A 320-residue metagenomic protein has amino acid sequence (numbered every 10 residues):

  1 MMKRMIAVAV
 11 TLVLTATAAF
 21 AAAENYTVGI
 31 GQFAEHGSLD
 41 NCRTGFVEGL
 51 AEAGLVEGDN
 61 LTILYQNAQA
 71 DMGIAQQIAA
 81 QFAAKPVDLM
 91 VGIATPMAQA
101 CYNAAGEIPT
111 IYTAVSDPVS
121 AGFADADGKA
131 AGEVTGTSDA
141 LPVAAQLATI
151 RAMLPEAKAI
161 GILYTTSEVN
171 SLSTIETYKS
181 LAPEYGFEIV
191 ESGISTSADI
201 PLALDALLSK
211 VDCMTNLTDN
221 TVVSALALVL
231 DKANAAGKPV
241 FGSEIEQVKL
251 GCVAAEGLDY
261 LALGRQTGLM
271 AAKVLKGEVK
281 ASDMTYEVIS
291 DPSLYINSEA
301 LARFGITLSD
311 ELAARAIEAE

Functional and structural regions predicted by a protein language model:
M1-V10: Positively charged n-region of N-terminal signal peptides that target proteins for export
V8, A22-E320: Short hydrophobic alpha-helices and adjacent helix-cap/hinge residues
V10, L14-A18: Hydrophobic core
